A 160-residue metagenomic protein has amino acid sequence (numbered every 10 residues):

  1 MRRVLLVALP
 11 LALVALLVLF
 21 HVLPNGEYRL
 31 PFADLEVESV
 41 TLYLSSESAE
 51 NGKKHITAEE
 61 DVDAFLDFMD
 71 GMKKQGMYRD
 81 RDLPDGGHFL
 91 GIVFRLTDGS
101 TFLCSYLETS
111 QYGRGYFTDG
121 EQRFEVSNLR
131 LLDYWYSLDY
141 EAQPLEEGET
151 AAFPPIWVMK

Functional and structural regions predicted by a protein language model:
R2-K160: Function-determining sites in protein domains
